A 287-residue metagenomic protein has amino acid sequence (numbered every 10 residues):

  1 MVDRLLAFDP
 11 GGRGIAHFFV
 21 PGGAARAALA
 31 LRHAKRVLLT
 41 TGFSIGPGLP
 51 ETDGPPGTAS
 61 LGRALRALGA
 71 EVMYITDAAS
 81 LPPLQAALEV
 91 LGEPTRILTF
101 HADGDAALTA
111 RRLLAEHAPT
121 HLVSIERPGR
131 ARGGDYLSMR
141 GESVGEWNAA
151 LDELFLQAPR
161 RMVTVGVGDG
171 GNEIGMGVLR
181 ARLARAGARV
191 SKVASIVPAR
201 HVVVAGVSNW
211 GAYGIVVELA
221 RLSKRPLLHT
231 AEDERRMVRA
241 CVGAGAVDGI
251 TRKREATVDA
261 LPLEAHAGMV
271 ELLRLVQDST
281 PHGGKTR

Functional and structural regions predicted by a protein language model:
M1-R36: Positively charged, low-complexity intrinsically disordered leader regions
F43-I45, R127-R130, G170-G171: Short glycine-rich anion-binding loops that position phosphate/pyrophosphate groups of nucleotides and phosphorylated
E51-E71: Histidine-anchored nucleotide/phosphate-binding helix
G69-A70, A158-T164, N172: A short helix->loop->beta-strand "cap" motif at the edges of active sites that frequently abuts
A70-A79: Short internal beta-strands
P82-A87, V165-G168, N172-A184: Glycine-rich, charge-decorated loop segments at or immediately adjacent to ligand/cofactor-binding or catalytic sites
A86-L156: An acidic, phosphate/nucleotide-engaging active-site surface
E173-R287: C-terminal functional extensions of proteins
